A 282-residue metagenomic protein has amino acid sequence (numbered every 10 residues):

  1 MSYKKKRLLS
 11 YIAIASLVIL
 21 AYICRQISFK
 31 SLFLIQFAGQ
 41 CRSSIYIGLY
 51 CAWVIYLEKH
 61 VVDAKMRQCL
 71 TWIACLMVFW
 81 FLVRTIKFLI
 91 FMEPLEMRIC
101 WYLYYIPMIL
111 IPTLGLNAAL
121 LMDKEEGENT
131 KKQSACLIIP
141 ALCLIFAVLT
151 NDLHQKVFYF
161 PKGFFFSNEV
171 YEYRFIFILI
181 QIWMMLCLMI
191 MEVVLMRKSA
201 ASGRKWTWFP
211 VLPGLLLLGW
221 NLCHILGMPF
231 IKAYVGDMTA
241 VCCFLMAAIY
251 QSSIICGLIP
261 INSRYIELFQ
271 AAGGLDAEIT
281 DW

Functional and structural regions predicted by a protein language model:
M1-I12, L20, I27-I35, R42 (+1 more regions): Interfacial "cap-and-anchor" motif at the non-cytosolic start of specific transmembrane alpha-helices
S2-A15, D123-N151, T207-L212: The cytoplasmic-loop to transmembrane-helix boundary for the fourth helix
K6-I23, Y46-L49, T71-W80, I138-C143 (+1 more regions): Alpha-helical transmembrane segments
Y11-I12, K30-Y46, L144-M191, F230-Y234: Extracellular-loop-to-transmembrane junctions of the mid-late helices
L34-G48, D63-A147, I178-Q181: Individual alpha-helical transmembrane segments in multi-pass integral membrane proteins
L49-Y56, L114-L121, I178-S202, A248-C256: Alpha-helical transmembrane segments in multipass membrane proteins, preferentially the mid-helix core
K59-L82, Q133-P140, Y171-L226: Alpha-helical transmembrane segments of multi-pass integral membrane proteins
I279-W282: Short acidic/glycine-rich beta-turn/loop cap or linker motifs at sensory/regulatory domain boundaries that couple input
